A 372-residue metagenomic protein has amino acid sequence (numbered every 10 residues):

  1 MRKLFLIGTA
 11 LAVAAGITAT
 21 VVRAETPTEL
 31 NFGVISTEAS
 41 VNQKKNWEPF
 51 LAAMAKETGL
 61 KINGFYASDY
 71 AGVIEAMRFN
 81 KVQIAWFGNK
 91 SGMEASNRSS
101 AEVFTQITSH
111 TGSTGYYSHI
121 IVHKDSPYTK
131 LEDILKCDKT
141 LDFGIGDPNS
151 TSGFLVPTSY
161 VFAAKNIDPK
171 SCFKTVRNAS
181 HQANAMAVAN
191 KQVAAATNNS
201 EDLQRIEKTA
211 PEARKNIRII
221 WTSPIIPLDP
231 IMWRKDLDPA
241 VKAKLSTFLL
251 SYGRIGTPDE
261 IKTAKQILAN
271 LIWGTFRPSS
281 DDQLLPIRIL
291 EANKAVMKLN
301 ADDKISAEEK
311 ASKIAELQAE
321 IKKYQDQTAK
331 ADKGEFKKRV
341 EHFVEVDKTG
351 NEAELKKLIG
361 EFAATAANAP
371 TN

Functional and structural regions predicted by a protein language model:
M1-T9: Bacterial N-terminal signal peptides that target proteins for export
G8-G16: Bacterial N-terminal signal peptides
I17-A24: Sec/Tat signal peptide C-region and signal peptidase I cleavage site
P27-A55, A67, K90, S109-N190: Bilobed "Venus flytrap"/periplasmic-binding protein-like clamshell domains and structurally analogous long
T28, E38-A39, K45-P49, V241-N372: An extracytoplasmic/periplasmic, membrane-proximal ligand-sensing/linker region
N31-S36, Q43, S109-H119, P211-S246 (+1 more regions): Periplasmic-binding protein-like
R78-T108, S113-G115: N-terminal segment of the mature folded domain
W86-S100, F162-A163, A187-N190, A194-K215 (+1 more regions): A ligand-binding cleft/hinge motif common to bilobed small-molecule-binding domains
